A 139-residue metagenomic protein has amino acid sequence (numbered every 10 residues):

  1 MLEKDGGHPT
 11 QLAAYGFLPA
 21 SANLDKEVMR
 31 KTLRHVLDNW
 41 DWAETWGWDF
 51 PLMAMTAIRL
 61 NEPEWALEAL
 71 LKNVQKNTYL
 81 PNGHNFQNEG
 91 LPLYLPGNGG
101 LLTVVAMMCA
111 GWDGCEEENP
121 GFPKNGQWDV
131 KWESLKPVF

Functional and structural regions predicted by a protein language model:
M1-G114: Active-site core of glycosidic bond-cleaving carbohydrate-active enzymes
K4-G6, K136-F139: A general structural signal for short secondary-structure junctions and capping/turn motifs
G99-V138: Catalytic cores of secreted or luminal carbohydrate-active enzymes
